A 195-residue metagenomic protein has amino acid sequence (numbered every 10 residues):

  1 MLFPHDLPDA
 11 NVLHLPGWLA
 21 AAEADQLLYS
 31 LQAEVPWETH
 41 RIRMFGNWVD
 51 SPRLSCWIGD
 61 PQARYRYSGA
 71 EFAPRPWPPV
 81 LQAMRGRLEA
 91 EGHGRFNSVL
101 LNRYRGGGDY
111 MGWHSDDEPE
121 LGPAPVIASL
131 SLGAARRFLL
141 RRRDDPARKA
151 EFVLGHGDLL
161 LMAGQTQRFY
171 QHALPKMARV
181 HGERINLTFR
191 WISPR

Functional and structural regions predicted by a protein language model:
M1-R195: Non-heme Fe(II) oxygenase metal-center motifs and adjacent flexible, charged/small-residue loops
